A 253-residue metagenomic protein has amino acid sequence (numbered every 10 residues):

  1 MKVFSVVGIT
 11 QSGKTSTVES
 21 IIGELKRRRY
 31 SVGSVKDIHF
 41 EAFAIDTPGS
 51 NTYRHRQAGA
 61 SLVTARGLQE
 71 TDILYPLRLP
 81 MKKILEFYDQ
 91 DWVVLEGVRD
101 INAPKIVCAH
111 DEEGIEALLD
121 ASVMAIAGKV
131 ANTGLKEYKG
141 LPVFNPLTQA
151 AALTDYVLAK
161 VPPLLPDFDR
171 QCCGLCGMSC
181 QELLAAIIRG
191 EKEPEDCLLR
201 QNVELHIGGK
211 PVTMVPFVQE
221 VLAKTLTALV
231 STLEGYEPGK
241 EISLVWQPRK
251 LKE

Functional and structural regions predicted by a protein language model:
V6: Hydrophobic anchor at the beta1->P-loop junction of P-loop NTPases
T10: The conserved Walker
G13: Conserved glycine(s) of the Walker
S20-P76: N-terminal phosphate/diphosphate-binding loop that engages ATP/GTP or pyrophosphate donors across diverse enzyme folds
V35, W92-E96, P104-H110, I115-F144: Conserved beta-strand/loop subsegment of P-loop NTPase cores
E70-E113: Glycine-rich phosphate-binding loop used to anchor ATP phosphates in small-molecule kinases, encompassing both
K160-C172: Immediate flanking context of iron-sulfur cluster ligation sites
D169-A185, L198-L199: Local cysteine-cluster metal-coordination motifs and their immediate loop/turn environment, predominantly Fe-S cluster
